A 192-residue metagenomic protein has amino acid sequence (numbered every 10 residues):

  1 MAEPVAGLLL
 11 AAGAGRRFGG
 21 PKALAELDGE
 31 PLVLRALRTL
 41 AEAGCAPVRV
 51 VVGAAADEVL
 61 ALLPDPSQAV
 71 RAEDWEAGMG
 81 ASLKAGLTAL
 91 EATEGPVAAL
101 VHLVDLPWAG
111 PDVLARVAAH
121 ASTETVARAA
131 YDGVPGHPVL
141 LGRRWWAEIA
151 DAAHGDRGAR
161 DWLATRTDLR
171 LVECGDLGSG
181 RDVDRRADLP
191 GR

Functional and structural regions predicted by a protein language model:
M1-E3, D151-R192: Conserved alpha/beta core of the MobA/IspD/sugar-nucleotide pyrophosphorylase nucleotidyltransferase superfamily
A2-P135, R143, T167-D176: Nucleotide and nucleotide-moiety/phosphate-recognizing core
E26-D28, E148-D151: Short, flexible loop segments at the rims of nucleotide/cofactor-binding pockets, characterized by
W108, L140, D182-V183: Short aromatic/basic micro-patch
V113, W145, G155-A159: Internal, well-ordered alpha-helical segments in soluble enzyme and binding-protein domains
G136-E148, R186: Conserved nucleotide-sugar donor-binding and metal-coordinating catalytic region shared by glycosyltransferases
